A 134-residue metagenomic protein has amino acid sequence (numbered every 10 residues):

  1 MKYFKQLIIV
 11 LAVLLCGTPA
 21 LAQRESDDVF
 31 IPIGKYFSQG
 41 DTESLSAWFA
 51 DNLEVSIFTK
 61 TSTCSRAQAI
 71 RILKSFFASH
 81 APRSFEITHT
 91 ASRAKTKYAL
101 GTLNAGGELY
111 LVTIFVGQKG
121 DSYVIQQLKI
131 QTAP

Functional and structural regions predicted by a protein language model:
Y3-F4, I8-K35, A47: Short, low-complexity N-terminal intrinsically disordered segments enriched in polar/charged residues
E25-D28, Y36, E43, T88-K95 (+1 more regions): Exposed acidic/polar residues on beta-strands and adjacent loops within beta-sheet cores, strongest in beta-propeller
S26, S38, S62-R66: Solvent-exposed, acidic/flexible segments
V29, I33, D41, Q68-L73: Stable alpha-helical elements in mature extracytoplasmic
D41-N52: Short, well-ordered alpha-helical segments enriched in acidic and aromatic residues
V55-S62: A short gly/proline-enriched turn/hairpin at secondary-structure junctions
R71-L109: Surface-exposed, charged secondary-structure patches
L109-P134: Short beta-strand edge/turn micro-motifs at domain boundaries
